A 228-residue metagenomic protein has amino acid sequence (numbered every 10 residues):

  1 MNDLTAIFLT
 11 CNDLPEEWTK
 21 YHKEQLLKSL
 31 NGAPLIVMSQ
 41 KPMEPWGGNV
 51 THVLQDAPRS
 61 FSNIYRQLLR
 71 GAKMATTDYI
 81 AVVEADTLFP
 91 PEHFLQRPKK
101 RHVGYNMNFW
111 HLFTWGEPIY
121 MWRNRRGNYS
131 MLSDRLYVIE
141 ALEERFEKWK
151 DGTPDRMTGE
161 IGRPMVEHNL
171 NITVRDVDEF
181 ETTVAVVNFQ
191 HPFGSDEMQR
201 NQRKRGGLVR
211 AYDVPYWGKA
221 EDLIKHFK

Functional and structural regions predicted by a protein language model:
M1-Y21: N-proximal low-complexity "stem/linker" segments adjacent to membrane-targeting elements
L14-Y21, L54-S62, R123: Short, flexible/disordered intra-domain loops and linkers
P15-E17, E44-G47, F89-E92, F113-W115 (+1 more regions): Short catalytic/ligand-binding loop motif for oxyanion handling, primarily in non-cytosolic enzymes, centered on
K20-A33: Short, acidic, metal-binding catalytic loop of nucleotide-sugar glycosyltransferases
V37-T76, H93-L95: Active-site-proximal specificity loops/subdomain of glycosyltransferases
I80: Short aromatic/hydrophobic "clamp" motif used to bind/position activated sugar donors
E84-L88: The conserved acidic donor/metal-binding loop of glycosyltransferases
F94-F227: Conserved catalytic core of nucleotide-sugar-dependent glycosyltransferases
